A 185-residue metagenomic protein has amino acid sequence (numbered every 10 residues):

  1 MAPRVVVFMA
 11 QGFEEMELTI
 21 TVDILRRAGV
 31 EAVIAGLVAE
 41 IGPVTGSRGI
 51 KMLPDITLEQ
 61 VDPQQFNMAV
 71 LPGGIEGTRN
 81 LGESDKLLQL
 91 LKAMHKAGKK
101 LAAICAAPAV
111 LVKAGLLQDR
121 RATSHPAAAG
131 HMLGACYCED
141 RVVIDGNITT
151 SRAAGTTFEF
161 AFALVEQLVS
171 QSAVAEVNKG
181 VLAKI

Functional and structural regions predicted by a protein language model:
M1-L101, V110-K113, Q118-D119, H131-E139 (+1 more regions): Extended, subdomain-level signal for the structured scaffold at the beginning of enzyme domains
I104-C105: Short, thiol/selenol-centered motifs that function as redox-active sites or metal-ligating centers
A122-T123: Anionic-ligand binding patches
P126-A128: Long, charge-patterned amphipathic alpha-helical coiled-coil/hairpin "stalk" segments used as oligomerization
I144: Cytochrome P450 catalytic-domain "roof"
